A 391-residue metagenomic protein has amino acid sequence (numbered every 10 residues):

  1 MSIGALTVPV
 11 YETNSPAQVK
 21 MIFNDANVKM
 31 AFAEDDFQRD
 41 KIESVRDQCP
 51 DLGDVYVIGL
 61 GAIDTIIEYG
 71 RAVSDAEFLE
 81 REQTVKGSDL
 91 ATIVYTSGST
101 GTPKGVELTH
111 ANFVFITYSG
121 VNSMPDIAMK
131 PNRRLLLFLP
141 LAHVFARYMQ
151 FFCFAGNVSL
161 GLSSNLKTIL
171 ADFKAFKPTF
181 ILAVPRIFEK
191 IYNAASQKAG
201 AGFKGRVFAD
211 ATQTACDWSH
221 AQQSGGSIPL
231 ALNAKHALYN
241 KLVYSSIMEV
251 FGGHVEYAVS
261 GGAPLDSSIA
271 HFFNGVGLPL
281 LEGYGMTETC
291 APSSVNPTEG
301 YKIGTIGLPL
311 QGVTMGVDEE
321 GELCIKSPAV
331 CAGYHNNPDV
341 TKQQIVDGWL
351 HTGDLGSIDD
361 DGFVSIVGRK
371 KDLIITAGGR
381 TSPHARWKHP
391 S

Functional and structural regions predicted by a protein language model:
M1-I3, D25, F151-A155, Y192 (+1 more regions): Short hydrophobic alpha-helices that are characteristic scaffold elements of the AMP-binding
S2-Y69: Structural core segment of the AMP-binding/adenylate-forming
A5-F23, D35-K41, V158-F176, L182 (+1 more regions): ATP-dependent adenylate-forming carboxylate-activation enzymes
V57, V73-Y95, T102, A128-R134: Conserved pre-ATP/AMP-binding loop-to-beta segment of ANL
A91-T117: Conserved AMP-binding A3 loop
H110, L265, H271-P279, M286-G304 (+1 more regions): Active-site loops of AMP-binding adenylate-forming
V114-L137, L141-K241, H254: Conserved AMP-binding/adenylation subdomain of ANL enzymes
P309-T376: Conserved ATP-binding/catalytic segment of the ANL
